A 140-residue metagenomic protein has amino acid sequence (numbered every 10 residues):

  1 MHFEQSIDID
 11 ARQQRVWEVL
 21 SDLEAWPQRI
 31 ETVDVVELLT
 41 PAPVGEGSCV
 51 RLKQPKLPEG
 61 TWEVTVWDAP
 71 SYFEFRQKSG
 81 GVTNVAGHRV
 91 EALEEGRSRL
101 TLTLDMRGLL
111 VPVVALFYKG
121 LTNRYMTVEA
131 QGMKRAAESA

Functional and structural regions predicted by a protein language model:
M1-D8, E37, R97, T127 (+2 more regions): Hydrophobic-ligand-binding modules of eukaryotic lipid transfer/binding families
M1-T40: Hydrophobic ligand-binding cavity/cleft-lining segments
D8-R12, K53-P55, E91-L93, T103-R107: Solvent-exposed residues in well-ordered beta-strands and their adjoining turns, especially edge/terminal strands
Q13-Q14, V66-P70, R89-R99, A140: A short, structured loop/turn motif at beta-sheet edges
E37-V85, Q131-A140: Glycine-rich portal/gate segments that line the openings of hydrophobic small-molecule binding cavities
E46, E74-R76, G96-L104: Short, well-ordered strand-loop elements centered on a beta-strand within folded domains, enriched for acidic residues
T61, G87-H88, L100-T101: C-terminal and inter-domain tail/linker signature
R99, D105-A140: A conserved amphipathic terminal alpha-helix motif
